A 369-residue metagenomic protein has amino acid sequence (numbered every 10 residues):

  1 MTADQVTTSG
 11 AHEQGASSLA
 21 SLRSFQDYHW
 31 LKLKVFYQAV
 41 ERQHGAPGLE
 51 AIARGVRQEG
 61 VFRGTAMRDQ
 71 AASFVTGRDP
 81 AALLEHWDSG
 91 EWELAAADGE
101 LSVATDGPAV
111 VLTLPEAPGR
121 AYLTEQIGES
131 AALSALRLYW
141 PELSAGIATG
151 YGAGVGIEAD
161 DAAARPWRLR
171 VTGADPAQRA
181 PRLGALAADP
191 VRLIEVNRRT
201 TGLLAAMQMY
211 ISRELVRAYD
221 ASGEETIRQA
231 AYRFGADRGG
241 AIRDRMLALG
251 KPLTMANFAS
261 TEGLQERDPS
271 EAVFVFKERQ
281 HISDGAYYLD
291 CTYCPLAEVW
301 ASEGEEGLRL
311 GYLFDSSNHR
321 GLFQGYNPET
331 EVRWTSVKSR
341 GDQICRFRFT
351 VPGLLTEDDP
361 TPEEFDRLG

Functional and structural regions predicted by a protein language model:
M1-Y288, P295-N318, Q324-G369: N-terminal accessory segment detector
